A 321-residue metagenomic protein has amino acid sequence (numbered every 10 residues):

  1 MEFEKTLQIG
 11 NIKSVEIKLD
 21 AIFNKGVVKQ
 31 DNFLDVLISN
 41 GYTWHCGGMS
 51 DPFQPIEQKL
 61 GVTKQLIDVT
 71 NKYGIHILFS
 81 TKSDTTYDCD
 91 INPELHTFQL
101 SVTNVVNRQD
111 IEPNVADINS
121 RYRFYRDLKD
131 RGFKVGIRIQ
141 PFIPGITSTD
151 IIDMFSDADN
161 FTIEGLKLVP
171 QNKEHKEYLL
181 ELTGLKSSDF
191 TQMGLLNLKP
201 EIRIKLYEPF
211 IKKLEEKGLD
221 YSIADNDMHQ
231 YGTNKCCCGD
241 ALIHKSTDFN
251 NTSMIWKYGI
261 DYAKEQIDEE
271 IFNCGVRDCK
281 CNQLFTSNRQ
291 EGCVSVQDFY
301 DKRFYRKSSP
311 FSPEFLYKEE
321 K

Functional and structural regions predicted by a protein language model:
M1-Q99, V105-N107, C293-K321: Conserved Radical SAM active-site core
F3-Q8, D51-Q58, N107-Y125, I143-D150: Conserved non-cysteine loop/helix-boundary elements of the Radical SAM core domain that shape
L19, Q30-D31, T63-I67, R121-R126 (+2 more regions): Generic structural signal for well-ordered alpha-helices, preferentially at hydrophobic/aromatic core positions
V36-S39, L95-F98, I118-D127, L182-L185: Short, composition-biased local secondary-structure segments
H45-Q54, D84-Y87, F98-V115, F142-P144 (+2 more regions): Conserved radical SAM core fold
I56-E57, D88-I91, I111, I146-I151 (+2 more regions): A short acidic (Asp/Glu
S120-L180, K213-Q230: Conserved C-terminal portion of the radical SAM core fold that forms the substrate/S-adenosylmethionine-binding
K173-K321: C-terminal accessory extensions appended to soluble enzyme cores
